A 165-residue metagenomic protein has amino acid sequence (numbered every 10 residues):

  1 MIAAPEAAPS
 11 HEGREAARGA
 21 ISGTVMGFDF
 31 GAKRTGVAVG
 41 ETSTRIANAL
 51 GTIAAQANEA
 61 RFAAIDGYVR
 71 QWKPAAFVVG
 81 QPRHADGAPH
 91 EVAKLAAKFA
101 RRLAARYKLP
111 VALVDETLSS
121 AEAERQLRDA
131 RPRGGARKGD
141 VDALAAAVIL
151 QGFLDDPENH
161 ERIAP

Functional and structural regions predicted by a protein language model:
M1-F28, A32-P165: Phosphate- and other anionic-substrate recognition elements at nucleic-acid/protein interfaces
